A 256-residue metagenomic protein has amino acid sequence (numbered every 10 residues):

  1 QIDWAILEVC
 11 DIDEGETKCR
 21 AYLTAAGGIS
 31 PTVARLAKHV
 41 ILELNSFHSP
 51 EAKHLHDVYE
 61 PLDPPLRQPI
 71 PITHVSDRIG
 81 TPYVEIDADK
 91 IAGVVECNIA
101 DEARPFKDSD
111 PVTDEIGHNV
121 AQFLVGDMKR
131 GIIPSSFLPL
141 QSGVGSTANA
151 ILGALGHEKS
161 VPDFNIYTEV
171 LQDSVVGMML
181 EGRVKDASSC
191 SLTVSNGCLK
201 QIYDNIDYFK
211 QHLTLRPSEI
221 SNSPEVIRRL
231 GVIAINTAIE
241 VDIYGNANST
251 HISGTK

Functional and structural regions predicted by a protein language model:
Q1-K256: Conserved alpha/beta enzyme-core scaffold
